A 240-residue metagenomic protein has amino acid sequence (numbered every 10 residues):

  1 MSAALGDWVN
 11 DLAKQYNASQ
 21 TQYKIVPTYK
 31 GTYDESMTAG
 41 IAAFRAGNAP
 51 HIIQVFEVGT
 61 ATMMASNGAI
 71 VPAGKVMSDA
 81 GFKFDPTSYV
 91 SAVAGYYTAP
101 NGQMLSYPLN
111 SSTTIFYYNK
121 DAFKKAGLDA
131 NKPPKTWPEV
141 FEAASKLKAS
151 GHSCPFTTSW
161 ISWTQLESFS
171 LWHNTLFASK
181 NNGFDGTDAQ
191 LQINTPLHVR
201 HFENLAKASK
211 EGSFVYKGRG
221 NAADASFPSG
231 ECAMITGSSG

Functional and structural regions predicted by a protein language model:
M1-L12, K30-Y33, S112, T164: Extracytoplasmic "Venus flytrap"
D11-A13, N17, S168, T175 (+1 more regions): Extracytoplasmic/periplasmic substrate-binding proteins
Q15-Y89, K125-G127, A233-M234: Extracytoplasmic "Venus flytrap"/periplasmic binding protein-like
Y29-A39, K135-F141, V215-P228: Short helix-initiation/N-cap motifs at beta->coil->alpha
F56-I115, F141, E167-L171: Hinge/lid segment of periplasmic solute-binding proteins
G74-Y89, K132-K135, P155, T175-R200: Short, solvent-exposed loop/beta-turn-alpha elements that line the ligand-binding surface or hinge of extracytoplasmic
T98-L109, T114, K124, P138-Q190 (+1 more regions): Extracytoplasmic/periplasmic solute-binding protein
F141-L147, F184-K217: Glycine-centered hinge/linker elements that transmit conformational signals in sensory and ligand-binding systems
